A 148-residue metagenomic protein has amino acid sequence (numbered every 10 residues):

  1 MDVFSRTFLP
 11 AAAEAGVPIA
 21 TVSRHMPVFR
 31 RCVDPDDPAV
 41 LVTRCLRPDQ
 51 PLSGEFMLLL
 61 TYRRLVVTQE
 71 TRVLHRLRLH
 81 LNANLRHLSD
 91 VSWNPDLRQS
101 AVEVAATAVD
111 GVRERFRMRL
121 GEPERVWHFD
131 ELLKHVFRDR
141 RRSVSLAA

Functional and structural regions predicted by a protein language model:
M1-L59: Anionic N-terminal interaction surfaces
V3, T7, T71-A148: Acidic, Ser/Thr- and proline-rich intrinsically disordered linker/docking segments of eukaryotic scaffolds
S53-L74: Short, compositionally biased strand/turn segments that nucleate or flank brief secondary-structure elements
